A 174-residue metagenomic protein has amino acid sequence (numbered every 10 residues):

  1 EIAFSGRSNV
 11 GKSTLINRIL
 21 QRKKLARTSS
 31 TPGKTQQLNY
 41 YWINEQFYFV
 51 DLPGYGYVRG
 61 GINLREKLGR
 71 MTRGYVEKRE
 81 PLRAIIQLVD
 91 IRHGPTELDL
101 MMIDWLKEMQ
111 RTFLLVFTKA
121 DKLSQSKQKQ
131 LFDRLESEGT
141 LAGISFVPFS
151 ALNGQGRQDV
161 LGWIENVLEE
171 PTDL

Functional and structural regions predicted by a protein language model:
E1-R59, E169-E170, L174: Conserved G1/Walker A P-loop phosphate-binding module
I19, I62-R65, L100-D104, K129-F132 (+1 more regions): Short, glycine/charged-enriched secondary-structure capping and boundary segments
I19-K23, V76, I164: Hydrophobic aliphatic residues
K34, F47, G54-Y57, R92-G94 (+2 more regions): Conserved nucleotide-binding/hydrolysis micro-motifs of P-loop NTPases
T35, R65-G69, R157: Amphipathic alpha-helical transducer elements in NTP-driven molecular machines
I43-L82: Conserved nucleotide-sensing/catalytic segment adjacent to the nucleotide-binding pocket in NTP-handling enzymes
R70-I144: Conserved C-terminal guanine-recognition region of P-loop GTPase G domains, centered on the G4
K122-L174: Canonical P-loop GTPase G-domain recognition
